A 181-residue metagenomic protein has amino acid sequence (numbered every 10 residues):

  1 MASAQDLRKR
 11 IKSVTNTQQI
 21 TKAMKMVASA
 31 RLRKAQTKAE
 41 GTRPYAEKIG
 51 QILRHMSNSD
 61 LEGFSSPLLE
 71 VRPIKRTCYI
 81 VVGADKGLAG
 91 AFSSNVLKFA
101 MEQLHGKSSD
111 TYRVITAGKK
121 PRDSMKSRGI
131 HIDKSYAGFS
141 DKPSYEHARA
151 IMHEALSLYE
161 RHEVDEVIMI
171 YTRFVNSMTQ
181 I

Functional and structural regions predicted by a protein language model:
A2-I181: Conserved loop-to-helix interface motifs that mediate assembly, gating, or partner/ligand docking in ancient ring
